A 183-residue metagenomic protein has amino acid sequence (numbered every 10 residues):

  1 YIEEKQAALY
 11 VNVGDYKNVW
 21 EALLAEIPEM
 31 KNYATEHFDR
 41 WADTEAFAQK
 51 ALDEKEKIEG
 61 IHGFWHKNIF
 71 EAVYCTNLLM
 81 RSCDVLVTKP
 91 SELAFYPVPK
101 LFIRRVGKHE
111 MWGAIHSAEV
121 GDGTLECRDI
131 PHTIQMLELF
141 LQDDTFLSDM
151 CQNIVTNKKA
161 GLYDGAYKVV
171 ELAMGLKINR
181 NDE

Functional and structural regions predicted by a protein language model:
Y1-E183: Nucleotide-activated sugar donor-binding and catalytic core shared by glycosyltransferases and related lipid-linked
